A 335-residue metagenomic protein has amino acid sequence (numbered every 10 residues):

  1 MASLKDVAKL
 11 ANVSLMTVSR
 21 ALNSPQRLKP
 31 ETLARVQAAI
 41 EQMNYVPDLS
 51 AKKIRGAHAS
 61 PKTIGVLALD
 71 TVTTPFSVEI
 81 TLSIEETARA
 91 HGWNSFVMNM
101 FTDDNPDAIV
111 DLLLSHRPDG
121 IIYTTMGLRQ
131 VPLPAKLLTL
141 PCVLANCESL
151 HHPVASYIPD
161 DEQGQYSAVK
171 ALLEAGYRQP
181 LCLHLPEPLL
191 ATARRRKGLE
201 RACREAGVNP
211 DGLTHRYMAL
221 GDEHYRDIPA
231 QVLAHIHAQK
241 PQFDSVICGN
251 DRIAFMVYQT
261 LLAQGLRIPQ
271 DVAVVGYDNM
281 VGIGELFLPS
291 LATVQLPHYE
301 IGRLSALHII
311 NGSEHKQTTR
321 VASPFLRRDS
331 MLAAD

Functional and structural regions predicted by a protein language model:
M1-A2, E41-P75: N-terminal helix-turn-helix/winged-helix DNA-binding helices and compositionally similar short basic alpha-helical
M1-L15: Extreme N-terminal segment that seeds HTH/winged-HTH DNA-binding domains in transcriptional regulators
V66, R117-T125, L181-H184, K240-R252 (+1 more regions): Periplasmic-binding protein-like
A88-N99, E200-R226: Short beta-strand elements in bilobed, periplasmic/extracellular small-molecule ligand-binding domains
T124-S167, R252, D278-L291: Flexible loop/hinge segments that line or gate small-molecule binding clefts
A155-C182, Y225-A234, L296-E314: Hydrophobic alpha-helical segments within soluble ligand-binding/sensing domains
A168-V208, T318-L332: An alpha-beta-alpha
L233-D335: Flexible loop/turn connectors
